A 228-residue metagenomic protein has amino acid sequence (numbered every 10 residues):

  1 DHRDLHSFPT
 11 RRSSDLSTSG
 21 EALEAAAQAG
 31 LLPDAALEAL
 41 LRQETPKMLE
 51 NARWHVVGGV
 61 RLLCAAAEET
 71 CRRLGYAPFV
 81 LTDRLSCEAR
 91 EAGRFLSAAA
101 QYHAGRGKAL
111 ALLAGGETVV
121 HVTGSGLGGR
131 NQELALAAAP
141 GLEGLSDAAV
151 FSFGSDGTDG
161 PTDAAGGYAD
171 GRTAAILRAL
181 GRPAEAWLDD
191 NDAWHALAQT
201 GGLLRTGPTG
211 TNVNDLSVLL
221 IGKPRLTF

Functional and structural regions predicted by a protein language model:
D1-H2, H6-S13: Short, small-residue-biased leader/transition segments that mark boundaries at the very start of proteins
R11, W54, P78-F79, A109-L113 (+3 more regions): Structural motif
S14-F95: Accessory alpha-helical/coil subdomains and C-terminal extensions that flank or cap enzyme catalytic cores
L16-Q28, G124-V150: Gly/Ser/Thr-rich active-site loops/lids in small-molecule metabolic enzymes that frequently grip phosphoryl groups
R84, L110-V119, T123, F153: Glycine-rich beta-strand-to-loop/alpha-helix junction loops that act as flexible
A89-Q101, V120-L134, G160-Y168: Short glycine/threonine-rich loop-to-helix capping motif typified by GTGT followed within a few residues by an Asp-Pro
L136-F228: Internal helix-turn-beta structural module
